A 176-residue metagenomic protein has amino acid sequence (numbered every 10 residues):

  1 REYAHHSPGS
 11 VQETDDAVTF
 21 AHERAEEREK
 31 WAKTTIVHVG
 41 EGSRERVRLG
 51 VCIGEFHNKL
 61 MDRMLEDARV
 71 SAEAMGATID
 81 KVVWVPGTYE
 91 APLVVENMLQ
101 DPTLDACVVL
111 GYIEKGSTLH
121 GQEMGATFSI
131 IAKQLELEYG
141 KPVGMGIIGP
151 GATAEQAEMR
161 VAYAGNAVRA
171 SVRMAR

Functional and structural regions predicted by a protein language model:
Y3-R46: Short N-terminal or domain-adjacent regulatory/targeting segments
A21, G121-R176: C-terminal binding/interaction regions
H38-P86: Glycine-rich phosphate/diphosphate-binding loop of Rossmann-like nucleotide-binding domains
V39-E45, L99-D101, L135-Y139, V161: Solvent-exposed alpha-helices and their adjacent loops that cap or buttress functional pockets in soluble metabolic
E55-F56, Y112-I113, I147-G151: Short, ordered loop/turn segments at secondary-structure junctions
N58, E66, V70-A77, E96-Q100 (+3 more regions): Generic secondary-structure signature for well-ordered alpha-helical cores
V82, D105-L110, P142-I148: Short beta-strand segments at enzyme active-site cores
E90-I131: Glycine-rich phosphate-binding loop
